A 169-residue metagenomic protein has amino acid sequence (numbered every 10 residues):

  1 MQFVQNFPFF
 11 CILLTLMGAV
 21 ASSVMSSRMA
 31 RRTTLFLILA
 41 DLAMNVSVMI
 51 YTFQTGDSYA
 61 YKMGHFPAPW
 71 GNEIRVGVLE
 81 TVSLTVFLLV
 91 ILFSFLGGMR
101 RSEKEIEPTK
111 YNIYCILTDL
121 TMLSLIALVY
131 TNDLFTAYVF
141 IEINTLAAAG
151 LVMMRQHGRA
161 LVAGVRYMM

Functional and structural regions predicted by a protein language model:
M1-F7, A21-I116: Transmembrane helix-loop-helix hairpins at membrane boundaries of multipass inner-membrane proteins
Q5-L16: C-terminal regulatory domains involved in ligand/effector binding and gene-expression control
I12, I74-G77, Y130, V139-I141: Hydrophobic transmembrane-helix microenvironments that flank and shape a buried ionizable site
L14, L37-A40, V90, I141-T145: Transmembrane alpha-helical core residues of multi-pass small-molecule transporters, especially secondary transporters
L16, T85-V86, L146-A147: Alpha-helical transmembrane segments of multi-pass membrane proteins
G18-A21, F93, A147-A149, R155: Juxtamembrane transmembrane-helix termini
L117-L120, S124-M169: Alpha-helical multi-pass transmembrane bundles of energy-transducing inner-membrane proteins
